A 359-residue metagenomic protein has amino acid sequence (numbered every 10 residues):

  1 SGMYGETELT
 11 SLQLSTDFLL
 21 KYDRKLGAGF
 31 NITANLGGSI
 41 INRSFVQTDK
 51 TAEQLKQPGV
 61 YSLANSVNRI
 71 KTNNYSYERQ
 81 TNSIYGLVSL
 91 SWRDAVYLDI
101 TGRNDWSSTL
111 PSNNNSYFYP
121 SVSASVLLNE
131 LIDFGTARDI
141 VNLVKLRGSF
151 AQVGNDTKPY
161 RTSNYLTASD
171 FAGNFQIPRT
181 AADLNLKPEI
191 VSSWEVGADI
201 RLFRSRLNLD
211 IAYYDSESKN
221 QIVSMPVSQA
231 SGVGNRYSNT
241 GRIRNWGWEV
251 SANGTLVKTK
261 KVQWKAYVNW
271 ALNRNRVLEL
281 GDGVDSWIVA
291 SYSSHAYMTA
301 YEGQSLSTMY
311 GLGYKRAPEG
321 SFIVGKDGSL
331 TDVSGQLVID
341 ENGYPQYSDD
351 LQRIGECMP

Functional and structural regions predicted by a protein language model:
S1, I40-L55, L110-N114, T136 (+3 more regions): Outer-membrane beta-barrel and related beta-rich outer-membrane complex signature in Gram-negative bacteria
S1-G2, S44-T72, Y160-A182, Q229-R236 (+3 more regions): Surface-exposed loop/turn segments flanking beta-strands in extracellular/periplasmic regions
S1-K25, R79-P111, N115-E130, V191-S193 (+3 more regions): Surface-exposed extracellular loop regions of Gram-negative outer-membrane beta-barrel proteins
G2-A95, F150, A181: Outer-membrane beta-barrel transmembrane domain signature of Gram-negative proteins, especially the mid-to-C-terminal
K25-I32, A95, N129-V144, F203-R206 (+3 more regions): Short loop/turn motifs that connect adjacent beta-strands in outer-membrane beta-barrel proteins
I32-L36, L98-I100, D139-G148, V196 (+4 more regions): Transmembrane beta-strands of outer-membrane beta-barrel proteins
V67-Y85, S163, T167-N208, N235-T259 (+3 more regions): Outer-membrane beta-barrel signature, preferentially recognizing the C-terminal barrel domain of Gram-negative
S238, W248, T255-M358: Conserved small-residue
